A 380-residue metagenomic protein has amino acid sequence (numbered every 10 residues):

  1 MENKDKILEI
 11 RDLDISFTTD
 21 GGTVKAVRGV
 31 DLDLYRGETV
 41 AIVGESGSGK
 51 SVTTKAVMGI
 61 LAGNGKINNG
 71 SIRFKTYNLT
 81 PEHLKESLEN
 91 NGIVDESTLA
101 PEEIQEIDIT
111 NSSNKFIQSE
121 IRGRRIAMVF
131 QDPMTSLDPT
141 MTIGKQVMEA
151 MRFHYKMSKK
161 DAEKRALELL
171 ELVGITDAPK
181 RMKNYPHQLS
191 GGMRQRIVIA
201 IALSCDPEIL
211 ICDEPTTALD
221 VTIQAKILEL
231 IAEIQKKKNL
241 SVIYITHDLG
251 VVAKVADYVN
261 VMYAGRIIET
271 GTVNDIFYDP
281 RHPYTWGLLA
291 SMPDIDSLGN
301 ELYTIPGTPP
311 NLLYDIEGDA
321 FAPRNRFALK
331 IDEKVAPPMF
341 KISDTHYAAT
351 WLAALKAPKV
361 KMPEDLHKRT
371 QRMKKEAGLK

Functional and structural regions predicted by a protein language model:
K4-K6, L99-E106, T176-P179, T272-L379: Short catalytic/signature loops enriched in Gly
V43-G44: The feature captures the beta-strand-to-loop junction immediately N-terminal to the Walker
G59, I211-P215, L219, I223-E301: P-loop NTP-binding/switch modules centered on Walker-like glycine-rich loops
L79-A127, D275-P280, L312-D315: ABC ATPase NBD coupling module
D161-K180, L289: Conserved ABC ATPase "signature" region
S204-E208: A short, proline-enriched helix->beta-strand linker immediately N-terminal to the Walker B motif in ABC-type P-loop
